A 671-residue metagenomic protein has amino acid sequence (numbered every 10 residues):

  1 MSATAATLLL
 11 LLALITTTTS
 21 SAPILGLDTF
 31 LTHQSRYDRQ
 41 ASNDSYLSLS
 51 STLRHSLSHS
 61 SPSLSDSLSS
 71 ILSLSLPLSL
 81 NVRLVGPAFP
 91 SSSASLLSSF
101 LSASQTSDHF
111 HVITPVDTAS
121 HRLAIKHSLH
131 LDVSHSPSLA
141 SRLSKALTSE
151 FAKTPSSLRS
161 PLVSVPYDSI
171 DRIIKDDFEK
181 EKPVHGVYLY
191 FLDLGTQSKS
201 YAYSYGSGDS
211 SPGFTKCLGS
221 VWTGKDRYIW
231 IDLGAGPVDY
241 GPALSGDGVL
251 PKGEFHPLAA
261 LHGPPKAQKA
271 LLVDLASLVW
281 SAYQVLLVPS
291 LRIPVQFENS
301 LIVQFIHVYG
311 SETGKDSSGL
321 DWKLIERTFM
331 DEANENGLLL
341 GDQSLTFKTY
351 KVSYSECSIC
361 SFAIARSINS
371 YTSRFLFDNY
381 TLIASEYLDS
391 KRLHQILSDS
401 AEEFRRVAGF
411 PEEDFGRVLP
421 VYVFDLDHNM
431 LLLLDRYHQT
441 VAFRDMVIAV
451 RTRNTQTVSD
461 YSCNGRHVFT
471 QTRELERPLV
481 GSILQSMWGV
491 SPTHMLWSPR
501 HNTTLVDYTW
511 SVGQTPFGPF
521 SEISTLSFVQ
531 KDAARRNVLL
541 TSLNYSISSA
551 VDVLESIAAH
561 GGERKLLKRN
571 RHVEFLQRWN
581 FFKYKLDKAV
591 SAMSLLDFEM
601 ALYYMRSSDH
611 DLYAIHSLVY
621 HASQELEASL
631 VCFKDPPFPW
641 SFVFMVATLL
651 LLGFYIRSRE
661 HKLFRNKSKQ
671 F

Functional and structural regions predicted by a protein language model:
S2, L10-S42, S75: N-terminal signal peptide
L25, L31-T32, Y37-S51, P62 (+6 more regions): Non-catalytic terminal/accessory regions
L84-W222, R227-I231: Post-signal peptide N-terminal segment of secreted/secretory-pathway proteins
L192, G206-D552: Extended, non-transmembrane interaction/recognition domains
K565-V619: Extracytoplasmic/lumenal ectodomains and periplasmic regions of secretory and membrane proteins
H616-P637: Short, aromatic-rich amphipathic segments at membrane interfaces that lie adjacent to a transmembrane helix or signal
C632-F671: A eukaryotic intrinsically disordered, low-complexity regulatory tract that is acidic and Ser/Pro-rich, enriched
